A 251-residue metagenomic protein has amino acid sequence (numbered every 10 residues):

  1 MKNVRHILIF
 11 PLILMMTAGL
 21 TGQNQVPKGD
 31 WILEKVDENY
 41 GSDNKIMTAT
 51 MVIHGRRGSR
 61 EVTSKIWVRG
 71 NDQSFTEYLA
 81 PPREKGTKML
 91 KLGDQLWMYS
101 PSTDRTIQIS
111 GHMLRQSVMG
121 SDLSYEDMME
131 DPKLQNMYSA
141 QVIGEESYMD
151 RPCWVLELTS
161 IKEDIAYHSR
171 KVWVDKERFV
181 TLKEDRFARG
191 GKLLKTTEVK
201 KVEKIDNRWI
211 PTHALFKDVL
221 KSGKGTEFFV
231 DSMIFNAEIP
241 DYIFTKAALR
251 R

Functional and structural regions predicted by a protein language model:
M1-F10: Bacterial N-terminal signal peptides that target proteins for export
I9-G19: Bacterial N-terminal signal peptides
A18-V26: Bacterial Sec-dependent signal peptides at the C-terminal "C-region" and cleavage site
P27-S102: N-terminal mature ectodomain segment of secretory-pathway/periplasmic proteins
M47, S74-Y78, L96-S100, T106-Q108 (+4 more regions): Short hydrophobic/aromatic-rich beta-strand segments that constitute the beta-sheet cores of beta-sandwich/beta-barrel
P101-M129: Acidic/charged, solvent-exposed loop-and-adjacent secondary-structure segments enriched in E/D, K/R, S/T, and G/P
S121-T159: Short, conserved active-site entrance elements at the starts or edges of catalytic domains
M129, M149-K246: Gly/Pro-enriched, hydrophobic low-complexity segments that function as extracytoplasmic propeptides/linkers
